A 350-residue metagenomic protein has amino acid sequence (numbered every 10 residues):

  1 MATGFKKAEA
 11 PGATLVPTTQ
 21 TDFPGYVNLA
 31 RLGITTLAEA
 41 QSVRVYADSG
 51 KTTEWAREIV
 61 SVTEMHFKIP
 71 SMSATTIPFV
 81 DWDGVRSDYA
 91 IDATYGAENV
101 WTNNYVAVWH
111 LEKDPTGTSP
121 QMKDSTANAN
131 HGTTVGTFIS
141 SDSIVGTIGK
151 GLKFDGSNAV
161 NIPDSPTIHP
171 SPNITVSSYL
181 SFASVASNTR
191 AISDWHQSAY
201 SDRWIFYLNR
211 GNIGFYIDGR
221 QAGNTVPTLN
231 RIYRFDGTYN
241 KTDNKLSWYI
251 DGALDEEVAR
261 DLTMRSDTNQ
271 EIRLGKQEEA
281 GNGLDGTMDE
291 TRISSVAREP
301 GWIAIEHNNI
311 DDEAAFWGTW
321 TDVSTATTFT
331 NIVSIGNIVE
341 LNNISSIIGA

Functional and structural regions predicted by a protein language model:
M1-K113, S125-A127, S295, E306-D312 (+1 more regions): Alpha-mannosidase-like glycoside hydrolase catalytic domains involved in N-glycan trimming, generalizing to other
S87-S157, A304-S345, G349-A350: Extracytoplasmic low-complexity segments
A107-L111, D124, I174-S184, F235-G237 (+3 more regions): Short hydrophobic/aromatic patches on beta-strands that form ligand-binding or substrate-lining surfaces
G117-S119, S157-G214, D243-K245, N282 (+1 more regions): Extracellular glycan-recognition modules
F138, I250-E271: Short, solvent-exposed beta-strand-to-loop segments that form ligand-recognition rims of beta-rich domains
P163, Y216-A222, V258, D267-D289: Extracellular glycan-interaction patches encoded by glycine-rich segments
I213-R234: Short, aromatic/His-centered strand-loop micro-motif at the edge of beta-sheets
R231-S247: Localized edge beta-strand/strand-to-loop motifs within extracellular or lumenal beta-rich domains
